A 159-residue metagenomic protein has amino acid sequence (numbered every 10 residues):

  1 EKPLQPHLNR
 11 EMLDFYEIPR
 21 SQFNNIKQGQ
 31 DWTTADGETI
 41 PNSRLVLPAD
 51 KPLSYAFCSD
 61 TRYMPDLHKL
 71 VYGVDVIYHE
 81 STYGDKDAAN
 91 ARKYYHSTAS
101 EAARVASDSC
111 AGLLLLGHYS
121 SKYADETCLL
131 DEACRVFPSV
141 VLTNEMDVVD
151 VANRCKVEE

Functional and structural regions predicted by a protein language model:
E1-F57, T61-L70, V76: Active-site-proximal loop/helix segment associated with metal-binding centers of metalloenzymes
Y63-E159: Binuclear metal-ion centers of metallo-dependent hydrolases, dominated by the metallo-beta-lactamase
